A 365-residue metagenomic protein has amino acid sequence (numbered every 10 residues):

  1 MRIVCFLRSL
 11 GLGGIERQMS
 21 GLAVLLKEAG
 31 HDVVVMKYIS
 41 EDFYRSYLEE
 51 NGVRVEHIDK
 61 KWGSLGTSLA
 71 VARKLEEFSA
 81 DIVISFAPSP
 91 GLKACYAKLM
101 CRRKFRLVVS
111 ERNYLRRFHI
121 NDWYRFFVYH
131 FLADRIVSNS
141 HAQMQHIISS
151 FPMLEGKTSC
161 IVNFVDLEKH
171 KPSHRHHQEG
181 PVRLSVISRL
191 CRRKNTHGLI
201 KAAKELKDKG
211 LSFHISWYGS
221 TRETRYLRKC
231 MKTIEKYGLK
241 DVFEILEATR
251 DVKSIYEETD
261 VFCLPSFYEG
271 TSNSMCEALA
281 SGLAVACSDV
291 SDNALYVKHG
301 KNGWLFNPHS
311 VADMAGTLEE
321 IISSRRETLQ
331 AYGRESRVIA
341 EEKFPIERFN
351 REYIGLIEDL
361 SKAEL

Functional and structural regions predicted by a protein language model:
C5-G66, K157, R222-Y226: N-terminal strand-loop element at the rim of the active site of nucleotide-sugar-dependent glycosyltransferases
G13-V24, V182, V186-L211, I215 (+3 more regions): A conserved mid-protein helix/loop that constitutes part of the nucleotide-sugar donor-binding site
S85-K93, E111: Short His-centered aromatic/hydrophobic patch
A133-T158, V165-K169: A short, active-site helix/loop in glycosyltransferases that binds the activated sugar's phosphate group
A248, F267: Aromatic "clamp/platform" in nucleotide-sugar-dependent glycosyltransferases that forms part of the donor/acceptor
A284-C287: Short hydrophobic beta-strand element within catalytic cores of glycosyltransferases and related nucleotide-activated
H299-G300, W304-V311, E320-R326: Conserved acidic donor-binding segment of nucleotide-sugar-dependent glycosyltransferases
E320, T328-K343, F349-E352: A short, well-ordered alpha-helix in the C-terminal region of glycosyltransferases
